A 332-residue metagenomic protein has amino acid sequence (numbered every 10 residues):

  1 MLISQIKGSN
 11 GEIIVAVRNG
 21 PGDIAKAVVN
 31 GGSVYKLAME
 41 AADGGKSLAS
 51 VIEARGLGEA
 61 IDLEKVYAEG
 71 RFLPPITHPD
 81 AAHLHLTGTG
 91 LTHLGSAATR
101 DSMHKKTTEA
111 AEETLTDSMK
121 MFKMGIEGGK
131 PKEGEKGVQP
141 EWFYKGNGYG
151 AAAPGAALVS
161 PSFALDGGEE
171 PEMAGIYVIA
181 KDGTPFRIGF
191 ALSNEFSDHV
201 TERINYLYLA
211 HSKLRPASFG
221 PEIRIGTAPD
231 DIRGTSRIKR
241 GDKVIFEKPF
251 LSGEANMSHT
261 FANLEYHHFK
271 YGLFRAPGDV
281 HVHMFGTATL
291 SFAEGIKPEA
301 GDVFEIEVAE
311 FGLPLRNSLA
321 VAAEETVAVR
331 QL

Functional and structural regions predicted by a protein language model:
L2-A54: Gly/serine-rich nucleotide phosphate-binding loop at the start of the catalytic core of nucleotide/ADP-ribose-handling
I6, D43-D242: Active-site microenvironments in enzyme catalytic cores
K7-E12, A191-S193, S197-L332: Catalytic-pocket segment enriched in acidic/His residues
A16-N19, T87, I176-V178, A320: Short beta-strand-to-turn element immediately C-terminal to the catalytic PLP-Schiff-base lysine in fold type I
R18-G22, D101, Y206-Y208, E299: Short, solvent-exposed amphipathic alpha-helical segments in soluble enzyme and RNA/protein-processing domains
G22-D23, E172, G312: Structural motif
V29, S96, A309: Surface loops and adjacent helix of pleckstrin homology
